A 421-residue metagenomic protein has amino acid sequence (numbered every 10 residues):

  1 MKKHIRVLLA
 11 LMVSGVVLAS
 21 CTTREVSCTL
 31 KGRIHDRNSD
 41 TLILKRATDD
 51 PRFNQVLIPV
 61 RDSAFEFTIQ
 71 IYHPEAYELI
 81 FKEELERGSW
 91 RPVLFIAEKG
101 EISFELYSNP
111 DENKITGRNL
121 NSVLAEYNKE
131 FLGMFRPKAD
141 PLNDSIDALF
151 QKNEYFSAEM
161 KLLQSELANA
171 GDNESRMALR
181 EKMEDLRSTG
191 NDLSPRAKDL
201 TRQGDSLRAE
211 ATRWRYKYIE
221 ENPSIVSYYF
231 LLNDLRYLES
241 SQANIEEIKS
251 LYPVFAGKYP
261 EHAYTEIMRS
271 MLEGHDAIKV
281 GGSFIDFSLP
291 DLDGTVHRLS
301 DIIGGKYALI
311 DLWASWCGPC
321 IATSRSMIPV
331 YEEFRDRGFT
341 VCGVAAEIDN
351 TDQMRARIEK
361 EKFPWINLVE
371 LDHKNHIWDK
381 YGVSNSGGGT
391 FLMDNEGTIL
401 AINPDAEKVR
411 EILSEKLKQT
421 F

Functional and structural regions predicted by a protein language model:
M1-G32, Q419-F421: Bacterial Sec-dependent N-terminal signal peptides
C21-T201: A non-transmembrane, solvent-exposed segment enriched in polar/low-complexity residues
Q203-E210, Q242-I248: Helix-turn-helix repeat elements of alpha-solenoid scaffolds
E221-Y237: Amphipathic alpha-helical repeat scaffolds of TPR domains
I245-P290, T295-K306, E332, D349-E359 (+4 more regions): N-proximal helix/coil linker or "cap" segments that precede and/or mark the start of modular domains
Y307-A308, L312-P329: Conserved redox-active cysteine motifs that mediate thiol-disulfide chemistry, especially di-cysteine Cys-X(1-2)-Cys
A322-E361, E370-D379: Structural microenvironment flanking redox-active thiols in thiol-disulfide oxidoreductases
F363, E370-K418: Thiol/disulfide oxidoreductase modules built on the thioredoxin-like
